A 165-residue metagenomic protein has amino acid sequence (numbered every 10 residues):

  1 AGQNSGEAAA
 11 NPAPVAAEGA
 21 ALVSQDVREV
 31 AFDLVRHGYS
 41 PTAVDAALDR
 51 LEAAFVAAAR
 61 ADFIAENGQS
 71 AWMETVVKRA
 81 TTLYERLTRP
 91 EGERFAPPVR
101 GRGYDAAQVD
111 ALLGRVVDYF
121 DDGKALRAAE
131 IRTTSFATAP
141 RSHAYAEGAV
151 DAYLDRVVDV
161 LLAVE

Functional and structural regions predicted by a protein language model:
A1-E165: Acidic, negatively charged sequence signal that fires either on conserved catalytic/metal-binding carboxylates
